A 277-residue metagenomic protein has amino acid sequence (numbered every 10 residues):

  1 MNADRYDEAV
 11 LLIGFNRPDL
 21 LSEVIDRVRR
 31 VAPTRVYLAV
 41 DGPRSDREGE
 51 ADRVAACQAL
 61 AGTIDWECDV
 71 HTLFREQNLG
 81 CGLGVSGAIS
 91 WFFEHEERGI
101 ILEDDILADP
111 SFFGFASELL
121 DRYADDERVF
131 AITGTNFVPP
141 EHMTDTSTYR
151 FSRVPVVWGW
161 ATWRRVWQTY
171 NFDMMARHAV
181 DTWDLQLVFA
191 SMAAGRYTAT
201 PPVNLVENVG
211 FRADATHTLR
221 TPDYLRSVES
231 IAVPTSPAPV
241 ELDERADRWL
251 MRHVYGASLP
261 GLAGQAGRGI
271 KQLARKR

Functional and structural regions predicted by a protein language model:
M1-I101, I106-R277: Peripheral/terminal regions associated with large enzymatic or DNA-binding modules
